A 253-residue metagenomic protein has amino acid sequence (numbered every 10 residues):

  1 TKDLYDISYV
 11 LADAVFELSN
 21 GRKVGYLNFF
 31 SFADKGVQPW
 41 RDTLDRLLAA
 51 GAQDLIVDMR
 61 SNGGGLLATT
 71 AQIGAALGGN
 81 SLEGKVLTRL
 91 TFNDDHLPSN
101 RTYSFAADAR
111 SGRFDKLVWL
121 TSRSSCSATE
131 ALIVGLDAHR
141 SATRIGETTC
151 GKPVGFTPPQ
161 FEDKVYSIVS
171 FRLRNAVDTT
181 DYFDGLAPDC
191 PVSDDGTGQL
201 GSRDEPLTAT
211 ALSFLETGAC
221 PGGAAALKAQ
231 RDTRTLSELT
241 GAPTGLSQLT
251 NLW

Functional and structural regions predicted by a protein language model:
T1-A12, T91: PDZ-domain C-terminal substructure recognizer with occasional recognition of PDZ-binding tails
L11-S19: Extended, charge-rich, solvent-exposed interface segments
G21-L27, S31-D42, R46-D54, G63-W253: C-terminal "post-core" interaction segments
V57: P-loop NTPase catalytic core of nucleic-acid-dependent motor ATPases
R60: Short loop/turn motifs enriched for small/polar and acidic residues
